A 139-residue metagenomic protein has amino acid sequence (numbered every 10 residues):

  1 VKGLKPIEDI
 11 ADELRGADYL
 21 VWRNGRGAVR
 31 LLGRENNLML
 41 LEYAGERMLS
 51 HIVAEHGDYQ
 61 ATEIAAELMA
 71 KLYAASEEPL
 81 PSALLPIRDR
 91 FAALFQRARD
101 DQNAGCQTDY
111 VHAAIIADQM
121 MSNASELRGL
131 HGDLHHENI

Functional and structural regions predicted by a protein language model:
V1-E42, R47-L72: A conserved alpha-helical element in kinase catalytic cores
G16-D18, R26-G27, A114-D118, H135: A generic local structural motif
N24, N36-N37, N103, N123 (+1 more regions): Detector for Asparagine
E77-G132: An alpha-helical support segment within catalytic cores of ATP-dependent transferases
D133, E137-I139: Catalytic-loop signature of eukaryotic-like protein kinases
